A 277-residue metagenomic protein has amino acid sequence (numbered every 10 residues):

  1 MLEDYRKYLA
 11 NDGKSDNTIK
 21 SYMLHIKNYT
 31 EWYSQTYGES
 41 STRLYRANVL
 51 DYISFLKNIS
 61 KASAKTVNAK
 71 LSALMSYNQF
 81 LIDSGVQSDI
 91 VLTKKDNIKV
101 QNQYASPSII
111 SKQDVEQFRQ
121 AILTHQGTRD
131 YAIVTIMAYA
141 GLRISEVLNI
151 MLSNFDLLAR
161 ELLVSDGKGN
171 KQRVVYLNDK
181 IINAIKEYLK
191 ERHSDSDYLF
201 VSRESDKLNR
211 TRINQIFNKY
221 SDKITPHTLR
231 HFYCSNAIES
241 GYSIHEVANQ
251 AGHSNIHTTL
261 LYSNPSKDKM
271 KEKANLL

Functional and structural regions predicted by a protein language model:
M1-L277: Conserved catalytic core of the tyrosine transesterase superfamily
